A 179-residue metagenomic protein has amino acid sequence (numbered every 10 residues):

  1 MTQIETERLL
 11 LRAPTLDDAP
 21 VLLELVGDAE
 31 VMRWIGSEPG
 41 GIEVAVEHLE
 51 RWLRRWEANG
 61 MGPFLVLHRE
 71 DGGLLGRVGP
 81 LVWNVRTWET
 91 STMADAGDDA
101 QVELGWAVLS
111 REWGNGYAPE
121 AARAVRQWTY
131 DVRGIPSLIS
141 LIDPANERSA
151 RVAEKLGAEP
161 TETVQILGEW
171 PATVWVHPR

Functional and structural regions predicted by a protein language model:
M1-W34, E38, H48-E50, P63-R179: Acyl-donor (CoA/ACP) binding surface of acyl/acetyltransferases
R55-N59: Short loop/turn motifs at secondary-structure junctions and domain boundaries
